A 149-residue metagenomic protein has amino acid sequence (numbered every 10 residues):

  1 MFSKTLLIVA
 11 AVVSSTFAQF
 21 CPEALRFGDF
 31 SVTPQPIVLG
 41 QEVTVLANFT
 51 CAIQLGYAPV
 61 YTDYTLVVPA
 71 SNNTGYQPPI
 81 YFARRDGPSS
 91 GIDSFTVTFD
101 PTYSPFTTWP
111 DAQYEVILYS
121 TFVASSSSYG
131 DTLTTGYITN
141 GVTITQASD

Functional and structural regions predicted by a protein language model:
M1-P22: Fungal secretory targeting signals
Q19-N48: N-terminal edge beta-strand
G28, V45-A47, T62, F95-V97 (+2 more regions): Hydrophobic residues positioned within well-ordered beta-strands of beta-sheet architectures
G28-T33, P78-R85, D100-Y103: Short structured motifs
V38, P88-S94, T107-D111: Surface-exposed coil/turn segments at beta-strand junctions on protein surfaces, enriched
E42, F49-S90, I117-S120, S128-T135: Contiguous segments within soluble domain cores/interaction surfaces
V97-V142: Internal, hydrophobic beta-strand segments that form the core of beta-sheet-rich folds
I144-D149: Extracellular interdomain linker/stem segments of modular secreted and single-pass surface proteins
